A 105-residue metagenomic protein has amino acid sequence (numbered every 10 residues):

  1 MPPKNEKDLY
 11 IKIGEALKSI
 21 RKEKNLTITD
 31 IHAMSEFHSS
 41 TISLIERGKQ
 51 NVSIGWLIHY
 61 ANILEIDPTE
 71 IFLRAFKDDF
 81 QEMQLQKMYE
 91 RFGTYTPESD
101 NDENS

Functional and structural regions predicted by a protein language model:
M1-E23: A short, Lys/Arg-rich alpha-helix, primarily the initiator
P2, F72-S105: Short, charged recognition helix plus adjacent turn of helix-turn-helix-like nucleic-acid-binding domains
L17, I28, S39, I54-L57: Helix-turn-helix DNA-binding elements, focusing on the entry/boundary residues of the two helices that contact DNA
R21, H32, A61: The alpha-helix within a helix-turn-helix
N25-L44: Short alpha-helical DNA-recognition segment
S53-E70: DNA major-groove recognition helix of helix-turn-helix/homeodomain DNA-binding modules
